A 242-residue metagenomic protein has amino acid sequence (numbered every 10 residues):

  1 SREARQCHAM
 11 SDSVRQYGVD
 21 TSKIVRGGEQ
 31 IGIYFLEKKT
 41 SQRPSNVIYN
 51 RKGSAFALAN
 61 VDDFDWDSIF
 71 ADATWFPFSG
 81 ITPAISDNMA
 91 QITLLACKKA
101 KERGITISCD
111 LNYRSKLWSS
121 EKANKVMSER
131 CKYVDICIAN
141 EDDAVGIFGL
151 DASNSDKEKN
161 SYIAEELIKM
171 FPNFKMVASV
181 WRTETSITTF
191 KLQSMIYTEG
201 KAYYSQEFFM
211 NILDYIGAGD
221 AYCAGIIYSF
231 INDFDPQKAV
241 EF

Functional and structural regions predicted by a protein language model:
S1-G80: Conserved N-terminal subdomain of the carbohydrate kinase-like
T21, I107-S108: Hydrophobic beta-strand scaffold residues
K52, I81, N112-K116, D142 (+1 more regions): Active-site beta-loop-alpha junctions enriched in small/polar residues
W75-P77, S108, I138, A178: Structural motif
Q91-G104, K125-Y133: Catalytic-core regions built around general acid/base machinery
K99-T106, F171-K175: A short helix->loop->beta-strand "cap" motif at the edges of active sites that frequently abuts
L117-E199: Conserved phosphate/ATP/ADP-binding segment of small-molecule kinases
Q206-F242: Conserved post-catalytic alpha-helical subdomain immediately downstream of the catalytic base and nucleotide-binding
